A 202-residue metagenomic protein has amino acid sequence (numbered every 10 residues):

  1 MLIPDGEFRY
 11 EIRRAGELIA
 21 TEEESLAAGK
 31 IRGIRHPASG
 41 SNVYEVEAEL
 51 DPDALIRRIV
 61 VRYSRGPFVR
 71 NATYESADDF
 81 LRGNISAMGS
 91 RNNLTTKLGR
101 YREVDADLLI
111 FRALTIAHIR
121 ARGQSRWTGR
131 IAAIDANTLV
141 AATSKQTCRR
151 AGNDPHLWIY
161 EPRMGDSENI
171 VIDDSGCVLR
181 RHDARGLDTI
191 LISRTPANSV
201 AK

Functional and structural regions predicted by a protein language model:
L2-D5, E17-I19, R65-G165, L179-H182 (+1 more regions): Solvent-exposed helix/loop surface patches that form functional interfaces
I3, E11-R14, A28, P52-A54 (+3 more regions): A short linear-motif detector with a strong N-terminal bias
F8, I12-I85, G176: N-terminal mature ectodomain segment of secretory-pathway/periplasmic proteins
A28-K30, G40-N42, R65-V69, S90-N93 (+3 more regions): A short local loop/turn or secondary-structure capping micro-motif enriched for an aromatic residue
I31, V46, G83, T143-C148 (+1 more regions): Generic structural motif
V43-E45, F111, S167: Transmembrane beta-barrel architecture of outer membranes
E47-E49, Y160-I190: Gly/Pro-enriched, hydrophobic low-complexity segments that function as extracytoplasmic propeptides/linkers
G186-A201: Short, low-complexity, Pro/Ser/Thr/Gly-rich segments in the mature regions of secreted, periplasmic
